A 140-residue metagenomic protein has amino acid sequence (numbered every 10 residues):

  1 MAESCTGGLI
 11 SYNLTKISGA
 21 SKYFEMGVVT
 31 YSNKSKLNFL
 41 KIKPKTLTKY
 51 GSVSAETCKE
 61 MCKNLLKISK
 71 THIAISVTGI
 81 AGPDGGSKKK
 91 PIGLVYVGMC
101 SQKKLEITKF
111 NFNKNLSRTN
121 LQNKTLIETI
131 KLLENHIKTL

Functional and structural regions predicted by a protein language model:
M1-L140: Short alpha-helical segments enriched in small residues
